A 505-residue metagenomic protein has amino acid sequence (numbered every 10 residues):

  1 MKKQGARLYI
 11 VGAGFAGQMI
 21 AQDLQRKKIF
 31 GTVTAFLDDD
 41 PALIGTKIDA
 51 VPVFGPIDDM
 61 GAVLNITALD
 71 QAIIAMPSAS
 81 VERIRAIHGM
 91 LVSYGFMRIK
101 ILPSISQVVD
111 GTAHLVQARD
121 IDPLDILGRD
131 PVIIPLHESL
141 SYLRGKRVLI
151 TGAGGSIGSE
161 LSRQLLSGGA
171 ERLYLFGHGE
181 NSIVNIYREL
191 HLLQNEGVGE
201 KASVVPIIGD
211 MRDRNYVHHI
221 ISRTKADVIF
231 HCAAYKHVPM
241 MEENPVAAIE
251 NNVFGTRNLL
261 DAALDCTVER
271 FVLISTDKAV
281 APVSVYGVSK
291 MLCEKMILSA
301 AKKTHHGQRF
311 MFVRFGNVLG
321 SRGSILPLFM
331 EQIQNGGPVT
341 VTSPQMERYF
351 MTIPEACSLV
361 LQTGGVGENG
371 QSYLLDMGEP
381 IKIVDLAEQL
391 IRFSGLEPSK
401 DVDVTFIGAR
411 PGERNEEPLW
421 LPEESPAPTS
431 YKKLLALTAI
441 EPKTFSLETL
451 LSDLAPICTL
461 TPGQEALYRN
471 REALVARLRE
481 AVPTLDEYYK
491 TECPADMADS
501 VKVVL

Functional and structural regions predicted by a protein language model:
M1-K100, N181-N185, A202-V205, G209: A solvent-exposed beta-alpha-beta segment
K27, I133, E138-Y142, S299-N317 (+1 more regions): Strand-loop microenvironment adjacent to phosphate/nucleotide-handling motifs in alpha/beta enzyme folds
L64, A68-L69, A170, I221 (+3 more regions): Proline-aspartate-enriched helix->loop->beta-strand connector
R85-K100, R172-G179, R223, E243-R270: NAD(P)-cofactor binding segment of oxidoreductase domains
R85-R147, L264: Flexible, Lys/Arg-rich cytosolic regulatory linkers and terminal tails that connect or flank
V108-A113, H231, Y235-V238, E242-K295: Conserved Rossmann-fold NAD(P)-dependent oxidoreductase catalytic core, especially the SDR/UDP-sugar
V148-Q164: N-terminal Rossmann NAD(P)H-binding glycine-rich loop of SDR-like oxidoreductase domains
V205-D227: Conserved Rossmann-fold cofactor-binding substructure of NAD(P)-dependent oxidoreductases
